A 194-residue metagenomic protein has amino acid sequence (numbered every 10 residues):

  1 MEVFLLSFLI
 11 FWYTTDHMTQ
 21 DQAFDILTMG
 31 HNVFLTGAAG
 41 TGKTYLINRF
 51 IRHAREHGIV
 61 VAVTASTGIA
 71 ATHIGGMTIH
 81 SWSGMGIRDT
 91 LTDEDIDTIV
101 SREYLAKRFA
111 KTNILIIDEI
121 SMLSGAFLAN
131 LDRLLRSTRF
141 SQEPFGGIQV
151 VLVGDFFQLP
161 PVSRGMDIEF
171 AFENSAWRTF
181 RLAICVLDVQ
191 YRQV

Functional and structural regions predicted by a protein language model:
F4-V194: Conserved ATP-binding/catalytic motifs of P-loop helicase motor domains
